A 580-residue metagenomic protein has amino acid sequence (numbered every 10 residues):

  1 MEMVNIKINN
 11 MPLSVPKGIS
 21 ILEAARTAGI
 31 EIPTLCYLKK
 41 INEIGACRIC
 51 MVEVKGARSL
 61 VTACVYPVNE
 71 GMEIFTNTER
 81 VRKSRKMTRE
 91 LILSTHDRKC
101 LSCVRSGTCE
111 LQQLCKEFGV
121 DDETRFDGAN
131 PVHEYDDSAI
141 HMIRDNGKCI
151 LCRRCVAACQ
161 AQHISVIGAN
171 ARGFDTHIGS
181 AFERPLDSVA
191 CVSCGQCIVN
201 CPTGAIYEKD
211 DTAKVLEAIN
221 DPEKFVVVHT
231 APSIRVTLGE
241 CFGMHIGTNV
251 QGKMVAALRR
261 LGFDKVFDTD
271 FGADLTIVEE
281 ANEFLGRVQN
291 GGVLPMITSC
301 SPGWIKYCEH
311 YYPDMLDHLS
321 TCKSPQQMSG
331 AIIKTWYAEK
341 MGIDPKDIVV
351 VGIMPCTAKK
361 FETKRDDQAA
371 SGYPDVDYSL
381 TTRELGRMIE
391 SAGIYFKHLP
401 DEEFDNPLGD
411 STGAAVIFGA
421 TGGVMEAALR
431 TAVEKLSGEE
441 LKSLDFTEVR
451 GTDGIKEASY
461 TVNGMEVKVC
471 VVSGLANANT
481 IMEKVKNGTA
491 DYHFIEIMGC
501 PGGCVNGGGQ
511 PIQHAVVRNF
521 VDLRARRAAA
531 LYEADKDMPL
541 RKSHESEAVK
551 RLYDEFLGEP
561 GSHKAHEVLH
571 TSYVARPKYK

Functional and structural regions predicted by a protein language model:
M1-M3, E134-Y135, D175-H177, P232-V236: A short alpha-helix capping/helix-coil boundary motif
V4-N5, P12-N77, V81, E208-K580: Iron-sulfur-associated redox domains of electron-transfer enzymes in respiratory and anaerobic energy metabolism
N5-I8, D97, A139-M142, A181-E183 (+2 more regions): A short, structure-level motif marking secondary-structure boundaries and short turns
R48-S193, I206-D221, F225: Fe-S ferredoxin-like electron-transfer domains and their immediately adjacent linker/connector regions across
Q196: Basic (Lys/Arg-enriched) interaction patch that binds polyanionic ligands
V199: Conserved glycine-bearing catalytic or ligand-binding loops at nucleotide- and phosphate-handling centers of large
